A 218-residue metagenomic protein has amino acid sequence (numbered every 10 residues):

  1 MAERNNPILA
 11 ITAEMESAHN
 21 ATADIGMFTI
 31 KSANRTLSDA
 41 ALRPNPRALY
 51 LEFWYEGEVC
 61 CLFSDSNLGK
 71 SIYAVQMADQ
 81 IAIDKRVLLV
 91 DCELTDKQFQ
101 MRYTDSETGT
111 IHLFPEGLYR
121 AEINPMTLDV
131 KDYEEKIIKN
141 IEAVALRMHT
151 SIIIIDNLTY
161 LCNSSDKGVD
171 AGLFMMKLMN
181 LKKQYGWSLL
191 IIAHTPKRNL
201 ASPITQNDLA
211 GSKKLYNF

Functional and structural regions predicted by a protein language model:
M1-G26: Short, small/acidic-rich helices and loops at N termini and domain boundaries of DNA replication/processing enzymes
R4, E116, I192: Acidic beta-strand-to-loop metal/phosphate-binding motif
T22-L49: N-terminal pre-Walker A segment at the start of P-loop NTPase domains
P44-N45, L49-L51, Y55, D84-L173 (+1 more regions): Conserved inter-motif catalytic segment of the P-loop NTP-binding fold
C61-F63, N67, I72, D84-L88 (+2 more regions): Phosphate-binding/switch region of NTP-binding enzymes
Y73, M77: Hydrophobic positions on the alpha1 helix immediately C-terminal to the Walker A/P-loop
D79-I83: Short, well-ordered alpha-helices that flank and scaffold nucleotide-derived cofactor binding pockets
